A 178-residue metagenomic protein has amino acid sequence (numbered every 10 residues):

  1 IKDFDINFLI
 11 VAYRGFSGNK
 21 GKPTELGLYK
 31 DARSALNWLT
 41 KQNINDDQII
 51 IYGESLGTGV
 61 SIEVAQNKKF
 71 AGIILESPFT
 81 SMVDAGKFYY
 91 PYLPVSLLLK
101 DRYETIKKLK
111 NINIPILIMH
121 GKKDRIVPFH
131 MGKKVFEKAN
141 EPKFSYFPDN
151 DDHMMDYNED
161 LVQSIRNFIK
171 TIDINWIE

Functional and structural regions predicted by a protein language model:
I1-W38, D47, E54, T58-G59 (+1 more regions): Membrane-embedded segments
W38-Q42, D46-P91: Primarily recognizes the serine-hydrolase "nucleophile elbow" in alpha/beta-hydrolase and SGNH/GDSL folds
P94-K108, N113-I114: Active-site nucleophile elbow and catalytic-triad environment of alpha/beta-hydrolase enzymes
T105, I114, P128-E137: Short alpha-helix in the alpha/beta-hydrolase fold that links the catalytic acid
N111-N113, I118-D124: Short beta-strand/loop motif that positions the catalytic acidic residue of the alpha/beta-hydrolase fold
K122-V127, H153-M155: Acidic catalytic loop of the alpha/beta-hydrolase fold
K133-D156: Catalytic histidine neighborhood in serine/cysteine hydrolases with alpha/beta-hydrolase-type architecture
D156-T171: Post-His helix in hydrolase/transferase enzymes
